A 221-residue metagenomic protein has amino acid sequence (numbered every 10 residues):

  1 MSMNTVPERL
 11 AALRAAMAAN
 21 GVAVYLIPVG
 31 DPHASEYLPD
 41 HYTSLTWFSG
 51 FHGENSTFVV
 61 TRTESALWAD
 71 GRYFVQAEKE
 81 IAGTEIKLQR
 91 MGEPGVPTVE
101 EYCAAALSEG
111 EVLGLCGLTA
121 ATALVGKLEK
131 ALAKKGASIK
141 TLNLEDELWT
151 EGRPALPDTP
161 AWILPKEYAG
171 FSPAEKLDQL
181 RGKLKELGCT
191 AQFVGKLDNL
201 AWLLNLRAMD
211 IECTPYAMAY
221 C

Functional and structural regions predicted by a protein language model:
S2-E109, A120-C221: N-terminal accessory/capping or targeting/presequence segment of soluble
E111-G117: Short glycine-rich phosphate-binding loop at a beta-alpha junction
